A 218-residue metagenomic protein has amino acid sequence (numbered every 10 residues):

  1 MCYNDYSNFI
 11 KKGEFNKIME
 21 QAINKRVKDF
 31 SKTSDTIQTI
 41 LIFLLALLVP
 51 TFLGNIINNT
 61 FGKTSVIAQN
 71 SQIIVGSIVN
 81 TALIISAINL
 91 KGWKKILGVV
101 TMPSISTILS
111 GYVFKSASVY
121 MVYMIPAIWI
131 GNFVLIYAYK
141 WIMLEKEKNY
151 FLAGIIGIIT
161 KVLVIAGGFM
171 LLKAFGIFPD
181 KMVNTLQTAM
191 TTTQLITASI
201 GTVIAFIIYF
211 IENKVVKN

Functional and structural regions predicted by a protein language model:
C2-N218: Loop-helix junctions at membrane interfaces
